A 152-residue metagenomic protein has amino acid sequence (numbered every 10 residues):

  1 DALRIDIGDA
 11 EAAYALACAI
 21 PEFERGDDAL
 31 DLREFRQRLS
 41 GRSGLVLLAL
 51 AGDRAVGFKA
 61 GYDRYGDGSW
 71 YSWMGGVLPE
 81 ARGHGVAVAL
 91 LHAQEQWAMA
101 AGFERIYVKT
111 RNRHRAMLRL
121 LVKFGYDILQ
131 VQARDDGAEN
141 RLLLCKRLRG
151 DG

Functional and structural regions predicted by a protein language model:
D1-E11, K146-G152: Conserved N-terminal entry element of GNAT/NAT acetyltransferase domains
I7, A15-W73, L78, L91 (+1 more regions): Acetyl-CoA-dependent GNAT
A12, D67, N112-A116: Short alpha-helical
M74-G83, T110-N112: A short, internal acetyl-CoA/4′-phosphopantetheine-binding micro-motif in the GNAT/acyltransferase core
V77, G83-Q96, R119, K123: Conserved acetyl-CoA-binding loop-helix of GNAT-fold acetyltransferases
L91, A98-T110: Conserved GNAT acetyl-CoA-binding A-motif
Y107-T110, V122-L143: Conserved catalytic-core motifs of GNAT/GCN5-like acyltransferases
